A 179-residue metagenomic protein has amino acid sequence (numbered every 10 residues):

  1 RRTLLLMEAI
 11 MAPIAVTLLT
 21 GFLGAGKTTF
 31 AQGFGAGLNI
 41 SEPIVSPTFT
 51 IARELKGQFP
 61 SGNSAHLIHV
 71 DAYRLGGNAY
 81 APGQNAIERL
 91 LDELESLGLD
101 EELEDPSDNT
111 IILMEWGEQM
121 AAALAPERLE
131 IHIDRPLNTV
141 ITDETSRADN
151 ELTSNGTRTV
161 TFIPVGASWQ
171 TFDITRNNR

Functional and structural regions predicted by a protein language model:
R1-M7: N-terminal pre-Walker A segment at the start of P-loop NTPase domains
T17-L19: Hydrophobic anchor at the beta1->P-loop junction of P-loop NTPases
F22: P-loop (Walker A) phosphate-binding loop of NTP-binding proteins
G26: Conserved glycine(s) of the Walker
I40-L55, V70: Short beta-strand-centered segment that lines the nucleotide-binding/catalytic pocket of NTP-utilizing
A65-L75, G83-N85: Conserved NTP-binding/hydrolysis module of P-loop NTPases
A81-R179: Short phosphate-coordinating micro-motif centered on Lys-Gly-acidic
